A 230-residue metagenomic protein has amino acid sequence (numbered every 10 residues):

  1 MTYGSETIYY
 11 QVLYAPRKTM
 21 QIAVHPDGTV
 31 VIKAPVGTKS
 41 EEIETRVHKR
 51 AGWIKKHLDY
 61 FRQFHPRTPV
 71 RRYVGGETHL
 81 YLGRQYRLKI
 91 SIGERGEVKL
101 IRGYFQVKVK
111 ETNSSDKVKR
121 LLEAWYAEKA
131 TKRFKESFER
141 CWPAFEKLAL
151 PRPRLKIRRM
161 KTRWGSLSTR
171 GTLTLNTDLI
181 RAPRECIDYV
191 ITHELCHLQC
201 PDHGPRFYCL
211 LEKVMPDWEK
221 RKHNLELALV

Functional and structural regions predicted by a protein language model:
M1-Y189, L198-V230: Active-site-proximal or metal-binding-adjacent scaffold patches in catalytic folds
E194: Walker B catalytic acidic pair
